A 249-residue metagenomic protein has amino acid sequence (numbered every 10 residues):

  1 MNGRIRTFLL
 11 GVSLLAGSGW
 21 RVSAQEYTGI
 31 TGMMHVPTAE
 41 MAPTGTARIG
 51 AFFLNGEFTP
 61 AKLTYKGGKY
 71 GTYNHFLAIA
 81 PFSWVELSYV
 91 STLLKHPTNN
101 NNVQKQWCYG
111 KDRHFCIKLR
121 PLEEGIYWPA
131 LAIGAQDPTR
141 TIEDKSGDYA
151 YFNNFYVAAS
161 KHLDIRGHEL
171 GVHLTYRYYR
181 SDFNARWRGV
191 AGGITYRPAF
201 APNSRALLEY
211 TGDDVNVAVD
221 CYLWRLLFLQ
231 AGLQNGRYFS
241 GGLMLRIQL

Functional and structural regions predicted by a protein language model:
M1-I30: Cleavable N-terminal export/targeting peptides
G11, G17-G19, G50, G134 (+2 more regions): Small side chains
S23-F155, S160-H168, Y178, P198-S204 (+3 more regions): Transmembrane beta-barrel domains of Gram-negative outer membranes and organellar outer membranes
F82-W84, D214, W224-L226, G236-Y238: A generic structural motif
F115-I117, G192, C221, N235-L249: Outer-membrane beta-barrel "beta-signal"
L163-I165, Y210-G212, G236: A generic beta-sheet turn/junction motif
E169-R205: A mid-sequence, solvent-exposed acidic-amphipathic segment
R186-W187, T195-P198, R205, E209-N216 (+2 more regions): Contiguous ligand/interfacial binding patches
